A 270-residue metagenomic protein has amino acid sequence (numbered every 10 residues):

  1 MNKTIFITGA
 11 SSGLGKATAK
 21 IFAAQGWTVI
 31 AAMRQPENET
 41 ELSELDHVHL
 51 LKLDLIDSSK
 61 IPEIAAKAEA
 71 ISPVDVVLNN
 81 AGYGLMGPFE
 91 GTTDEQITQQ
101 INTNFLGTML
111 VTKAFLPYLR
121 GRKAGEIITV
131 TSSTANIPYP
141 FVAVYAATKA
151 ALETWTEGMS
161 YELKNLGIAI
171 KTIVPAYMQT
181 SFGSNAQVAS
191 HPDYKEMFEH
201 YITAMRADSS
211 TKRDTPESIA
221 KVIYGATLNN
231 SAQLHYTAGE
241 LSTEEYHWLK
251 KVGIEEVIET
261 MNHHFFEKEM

Functional and structural regions predicted by a protein language model:
K3, P73-V74, L119-S132, G167-A169: Active-site loop of short-chain dehydrogenase/reductase
S11-S12: Conserved glycine-rich cofactor-binding loop
L53-E63, D94: The beta1-alpha1 cofactor-binding region of Rossmann-like NAD(H)/NADP(H)-dependent oxidoreductases
P88-F89, Q96-T98: Substrate-binding pocket helix/loop in short-chain dehydrogenase/reductase
T92, P138-A146, G158: Active-site loop-to-helix junction immediately N-terminal to the catalytic Tyr of the SDR YXXXK motif in Rossmann-fold
T112, T148: Active-site helix of classical SDR
N165-Q233: SDR active-site lid
